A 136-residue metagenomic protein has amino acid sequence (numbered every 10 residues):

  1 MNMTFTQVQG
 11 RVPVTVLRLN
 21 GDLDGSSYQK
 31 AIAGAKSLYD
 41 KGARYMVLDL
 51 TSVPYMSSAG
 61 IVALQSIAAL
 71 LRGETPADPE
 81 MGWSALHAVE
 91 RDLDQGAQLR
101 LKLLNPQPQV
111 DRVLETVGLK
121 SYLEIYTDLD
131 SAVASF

Functional and structural regions predicted by a protein language model:
M1-R18, L23: Short beta-strand/loop segment at the start of cytosolic alpha/beta domains
G25-Y122: Amphipathic alpha-helical interaction surfaces in cytosolic regulatory modules
E124-D128: Short acidic-hydrophobic, aromatic-tinged amphipathic segments that line or gate anion-handling sites
